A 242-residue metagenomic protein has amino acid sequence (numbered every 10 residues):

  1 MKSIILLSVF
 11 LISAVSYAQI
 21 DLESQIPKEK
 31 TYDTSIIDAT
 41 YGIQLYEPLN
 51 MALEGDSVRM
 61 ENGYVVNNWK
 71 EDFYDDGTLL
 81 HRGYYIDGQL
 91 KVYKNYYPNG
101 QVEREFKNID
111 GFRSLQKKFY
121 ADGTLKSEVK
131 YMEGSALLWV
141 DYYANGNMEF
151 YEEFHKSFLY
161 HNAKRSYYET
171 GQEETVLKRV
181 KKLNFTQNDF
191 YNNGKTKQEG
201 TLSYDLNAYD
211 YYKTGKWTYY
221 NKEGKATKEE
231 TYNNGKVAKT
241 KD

Functional and structural regions predicted by a protein language model:
M1-S24: Bacterial Sec-dependent N-terminal signal peptides
Q19-D242: Glycine/tyrosine- and acidic-biased, solvent-exposed loop/turn segments at the edges of beta-strands
